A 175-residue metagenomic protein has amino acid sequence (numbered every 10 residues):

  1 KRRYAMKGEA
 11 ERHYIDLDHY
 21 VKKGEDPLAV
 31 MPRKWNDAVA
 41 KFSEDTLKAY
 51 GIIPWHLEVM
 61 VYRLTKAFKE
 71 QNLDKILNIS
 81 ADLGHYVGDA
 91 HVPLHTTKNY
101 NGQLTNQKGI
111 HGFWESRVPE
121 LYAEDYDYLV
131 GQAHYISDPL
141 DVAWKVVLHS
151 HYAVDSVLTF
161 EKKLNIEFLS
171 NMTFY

Functional and structural regions predicted by a protein language model:
K1-D82, K98-Y175: N-terminal, motif-rich segments that launch catalysis or mediate targeting to/interaction with membranes, typified by
V87-G102: Catalytic Zn2+-binding segment of zinc metalloproteases
